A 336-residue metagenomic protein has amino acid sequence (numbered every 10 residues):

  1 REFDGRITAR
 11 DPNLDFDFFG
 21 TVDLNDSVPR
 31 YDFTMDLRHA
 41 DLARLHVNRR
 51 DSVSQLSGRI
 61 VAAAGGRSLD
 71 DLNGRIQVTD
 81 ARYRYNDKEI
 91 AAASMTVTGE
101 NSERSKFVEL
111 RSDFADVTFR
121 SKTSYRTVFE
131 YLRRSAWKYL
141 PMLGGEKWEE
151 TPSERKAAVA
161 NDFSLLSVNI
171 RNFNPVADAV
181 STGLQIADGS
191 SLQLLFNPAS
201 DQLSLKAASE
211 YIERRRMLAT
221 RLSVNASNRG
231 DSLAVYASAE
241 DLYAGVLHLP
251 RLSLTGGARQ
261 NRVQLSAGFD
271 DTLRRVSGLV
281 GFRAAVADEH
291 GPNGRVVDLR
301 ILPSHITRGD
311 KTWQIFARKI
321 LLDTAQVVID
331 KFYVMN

Functional and structural regions predicted by a protein language model:
R1-N336: Interface amphipathic segments
